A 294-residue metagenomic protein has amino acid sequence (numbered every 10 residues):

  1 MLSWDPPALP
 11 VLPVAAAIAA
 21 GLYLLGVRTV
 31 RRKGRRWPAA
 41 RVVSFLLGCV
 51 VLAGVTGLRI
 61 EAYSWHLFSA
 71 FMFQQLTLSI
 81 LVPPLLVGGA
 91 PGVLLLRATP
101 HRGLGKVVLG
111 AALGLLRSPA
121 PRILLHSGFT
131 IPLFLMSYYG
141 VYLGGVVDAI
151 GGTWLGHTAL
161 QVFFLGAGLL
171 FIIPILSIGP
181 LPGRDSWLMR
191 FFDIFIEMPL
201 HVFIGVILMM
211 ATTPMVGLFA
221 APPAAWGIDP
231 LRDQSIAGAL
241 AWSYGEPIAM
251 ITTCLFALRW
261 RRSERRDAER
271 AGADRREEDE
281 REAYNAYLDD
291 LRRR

Functional and structural regions predicted by a protein language model:
M1-R294: Alpha-helical membrane segments of multi-pass proteins
